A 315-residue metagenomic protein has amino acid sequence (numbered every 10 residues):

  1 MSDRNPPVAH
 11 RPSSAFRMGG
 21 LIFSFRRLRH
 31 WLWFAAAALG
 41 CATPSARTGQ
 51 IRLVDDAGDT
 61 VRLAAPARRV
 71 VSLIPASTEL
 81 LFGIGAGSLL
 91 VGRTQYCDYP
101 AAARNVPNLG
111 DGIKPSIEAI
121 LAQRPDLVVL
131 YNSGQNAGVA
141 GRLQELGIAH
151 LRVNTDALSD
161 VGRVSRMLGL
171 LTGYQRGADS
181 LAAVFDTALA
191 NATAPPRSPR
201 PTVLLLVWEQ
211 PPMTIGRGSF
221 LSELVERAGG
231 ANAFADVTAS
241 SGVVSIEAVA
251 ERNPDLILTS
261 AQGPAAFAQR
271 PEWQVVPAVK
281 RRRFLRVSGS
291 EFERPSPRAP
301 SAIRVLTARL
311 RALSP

Functional and structural regions predicted by a protein language model:
N5-R11, A15-L32: Bacterial N-terminal signal peptides that target proteins for export
A42-S45: Bacterial signal peptide processing site
V54-G58, L109-E118, G134, V237-I246: Short helix-initiation/N-cap motifs at beta->coil->alpha
D59, D126-L127, Y131, A137-M213 (+2 more regions): Extracytoplasmic substrate-binding proteins
R68-Q123, L127-G134, A233: A short, structured surface patch at a secondary-structure boundary
I74, N132-S133, V207, V237 (+3 more regions): Short secondary-structure boundary segments
T94, R217-S241, A261, L285-R286: His/Asp/Glu-enriched short active-site or ligand-binding loop at hydrolase and phosphoryl-transfer sites
I117-R124, L146, V243-N253: Short helices/loops that flank or line small-molecule/ion binding pockets
